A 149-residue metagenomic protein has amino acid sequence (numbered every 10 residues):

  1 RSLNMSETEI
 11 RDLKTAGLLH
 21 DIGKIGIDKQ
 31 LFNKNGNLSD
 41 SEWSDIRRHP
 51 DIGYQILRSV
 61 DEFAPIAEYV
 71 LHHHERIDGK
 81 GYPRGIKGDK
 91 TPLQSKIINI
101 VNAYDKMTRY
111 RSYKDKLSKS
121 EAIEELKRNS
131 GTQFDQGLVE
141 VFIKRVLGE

Functional and structural regions predicted by a protein language model:
R1-E149: Metal-dependent catalytic cores of enzymes that make or break cyclic nucleotides and related phosphoester linkages
